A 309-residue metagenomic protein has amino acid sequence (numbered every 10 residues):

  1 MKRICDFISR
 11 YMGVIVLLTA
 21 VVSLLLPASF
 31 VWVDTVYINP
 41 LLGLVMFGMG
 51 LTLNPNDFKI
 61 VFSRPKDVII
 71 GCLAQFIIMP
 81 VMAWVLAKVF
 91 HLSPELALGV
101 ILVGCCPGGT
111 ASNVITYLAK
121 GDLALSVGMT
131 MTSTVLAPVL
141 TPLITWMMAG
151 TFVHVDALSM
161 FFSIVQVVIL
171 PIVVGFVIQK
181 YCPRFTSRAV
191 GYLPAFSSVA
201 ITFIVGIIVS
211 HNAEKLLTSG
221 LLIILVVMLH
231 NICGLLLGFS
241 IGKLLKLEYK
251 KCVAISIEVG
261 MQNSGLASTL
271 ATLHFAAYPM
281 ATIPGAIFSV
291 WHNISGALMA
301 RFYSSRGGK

Functional and structural regions predicted by a protein language model:
M1-K309: Alpha-helical transmembrane segments of multi-pass small-molecule/ion transporters
